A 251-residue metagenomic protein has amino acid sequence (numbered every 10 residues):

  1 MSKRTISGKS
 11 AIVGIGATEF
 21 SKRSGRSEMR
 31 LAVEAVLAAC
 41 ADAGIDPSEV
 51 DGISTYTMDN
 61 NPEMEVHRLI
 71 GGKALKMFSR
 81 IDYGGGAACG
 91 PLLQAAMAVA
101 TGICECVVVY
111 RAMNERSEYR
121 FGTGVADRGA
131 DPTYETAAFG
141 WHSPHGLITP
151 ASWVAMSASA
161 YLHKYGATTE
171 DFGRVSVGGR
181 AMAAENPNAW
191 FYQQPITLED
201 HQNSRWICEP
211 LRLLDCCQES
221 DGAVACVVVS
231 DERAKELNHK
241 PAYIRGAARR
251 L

Functional and structural regions predicted by a protein language model:
M1-R26, R174, W206-L251: Condensing-enzyme catalytic core mediating Claisen C-C bond formation in acyl metabolism
R4-I6, Y56-W153, Y192-Q218, R250: Conserved catalytic cysteine-centered active-site region of acyl-thioester-dependent Claisen-condensing enzymes
S7, F20-E34, D46-E63, L69 (+7 more regions): Metallocofactor- and cofactor-centric catalytic cores in central/energy metabolism, strongly enriched
S7-S10, S48-V50, K73-K76, T101-V107 (+3 more regions): Short coil/turn connectors at secondary-structure junctions
M29-A43, P62, P91-Q94, V154-A158 (+1 more regions): Short, well-ordered amphipathic alpha-helical segments that serve as non-catalytic structural scaffolds within diverse
L37-V50, Y161-G166: Phosphate/pyrophosphate-binding loops at sites that engage ATP/ADP/AMP, CoA/4′-phosphopantetheine, polyphosphate
Y83-M113, A151-E185, C226-E232: Active-site-proximal alpha-helical scaffold in enzymes
H145-S152, S159-D215, V224, H239: Functionally critical mobile loop/hinge segments
